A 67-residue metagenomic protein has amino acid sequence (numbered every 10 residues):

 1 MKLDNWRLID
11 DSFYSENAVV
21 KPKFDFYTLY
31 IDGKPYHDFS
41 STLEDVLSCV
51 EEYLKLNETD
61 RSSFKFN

Functional and structural regions predicted by a protein language model:
M1-F24: Short N-terminal "domain-start" leader segments that mark the transition from disordered tails or signal peptides into
K2-I9, I31-N67: Mixed-charge, Lys/Arg-enriched low-complexity segments
Y14-V19, Y30-Y36: Secondary-structure transition/turn motif
